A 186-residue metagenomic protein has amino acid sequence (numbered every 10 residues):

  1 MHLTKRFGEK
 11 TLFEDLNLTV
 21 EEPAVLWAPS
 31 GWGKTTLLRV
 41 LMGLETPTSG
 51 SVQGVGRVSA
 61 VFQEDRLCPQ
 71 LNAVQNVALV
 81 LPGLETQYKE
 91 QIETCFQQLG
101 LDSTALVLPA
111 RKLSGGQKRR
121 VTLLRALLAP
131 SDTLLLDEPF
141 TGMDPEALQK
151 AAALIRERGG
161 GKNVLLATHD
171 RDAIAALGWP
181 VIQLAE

Functional and structural regions predicted by a protein language model:
M42: Helix-to-loop junction immediately C-terminal to a conserved catalytic motif
L71-G83, Q91: Q-loop/switch helix immediately C-terminal to the Walker
K89-T104: Conserved ABC ATPase "signature" region
P109-L113, Q117: Conserved ABC ATPase signature
L123: Hydrophobic anchor residue at the start of the ABC signature
A129-P130, G160: Conserved signature/switch motifs of ABC ATPase nucleotide-binding domains
L134-E138: Catalytic Walker B motif of ABC-type/P-loop ATPase nucleotide-binding domains
P145-A147: Helix N-cap at the start of a conserved alpha-helix in ABC-type nucleotide-binding domains
